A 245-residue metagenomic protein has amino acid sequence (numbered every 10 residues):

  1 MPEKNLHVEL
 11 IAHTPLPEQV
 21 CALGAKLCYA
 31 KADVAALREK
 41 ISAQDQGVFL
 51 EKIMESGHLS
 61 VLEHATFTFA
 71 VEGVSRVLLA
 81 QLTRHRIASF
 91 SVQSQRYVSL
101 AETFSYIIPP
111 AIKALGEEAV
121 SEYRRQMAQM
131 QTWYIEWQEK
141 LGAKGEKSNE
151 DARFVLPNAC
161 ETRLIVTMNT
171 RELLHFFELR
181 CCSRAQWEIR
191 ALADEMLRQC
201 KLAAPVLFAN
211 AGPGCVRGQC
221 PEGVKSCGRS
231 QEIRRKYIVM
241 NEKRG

Functional and structural regions predicted by a protein language model:
M1-G245: Family-specific signature for flavin-dependent thymidylate synthase
